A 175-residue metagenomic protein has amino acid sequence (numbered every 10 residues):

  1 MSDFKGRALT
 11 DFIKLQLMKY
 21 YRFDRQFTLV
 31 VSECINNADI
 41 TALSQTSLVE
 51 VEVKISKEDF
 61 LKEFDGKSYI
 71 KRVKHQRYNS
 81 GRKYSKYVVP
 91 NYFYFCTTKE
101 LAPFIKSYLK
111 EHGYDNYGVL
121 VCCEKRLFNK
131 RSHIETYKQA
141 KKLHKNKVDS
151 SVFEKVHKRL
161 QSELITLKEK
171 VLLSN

Functional and structural regions predicted by a protein language model:
M1-N36, L43-S44, F104: Acidic-basic catalytic patches of nuclease active cores, encompassing PD-(D/E)XK and other metal-cofactor nuclease
R25-L29, S47-E50, S85-K86, Y114: Solvent-exposed, well-ordered amphipathic alpha-helical segments that flank/support binding or catalytic loops
T28-L29, T41, G118-V121: Ordered hydrophobic segments in well-structured contexts
N36-E50, K54-S56: Active-site beta-strand-loop-beta-strand hairpin of nuclease catalytic cores that positions key catalytic residues
L48, E58-D59, L101, K125-L127: Surface-exposed, flexible loop/turn segments at secondary-structure boundaries
K54-H112, Y117: Catalytic cores of nucleic-acid endonucleases
I105-N175: Non-catalytic C-terminal interaction segments of nucleic acid-processing enzymes
